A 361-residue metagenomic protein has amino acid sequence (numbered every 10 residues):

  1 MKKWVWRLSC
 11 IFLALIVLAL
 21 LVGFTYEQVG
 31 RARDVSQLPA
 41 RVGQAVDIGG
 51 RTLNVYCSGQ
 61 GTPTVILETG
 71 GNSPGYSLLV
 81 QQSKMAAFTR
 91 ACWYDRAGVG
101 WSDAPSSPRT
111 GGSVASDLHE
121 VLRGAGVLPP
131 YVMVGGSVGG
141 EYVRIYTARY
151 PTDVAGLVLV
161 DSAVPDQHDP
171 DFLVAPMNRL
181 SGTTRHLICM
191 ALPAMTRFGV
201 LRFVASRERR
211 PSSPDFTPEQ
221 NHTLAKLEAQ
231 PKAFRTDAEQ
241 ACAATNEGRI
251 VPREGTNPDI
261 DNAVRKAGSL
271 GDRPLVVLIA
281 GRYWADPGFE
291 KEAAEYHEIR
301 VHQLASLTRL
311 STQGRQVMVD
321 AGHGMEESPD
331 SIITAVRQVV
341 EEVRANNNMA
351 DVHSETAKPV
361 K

Functional and structural regions predicted by a protein language model:
K2-A45: N-terminal membrane-anchoring alpha-helices
D47-W101: Conserved HGGG/HGGXW glycine-rich cap/lid loop of the alpha/beta-hydrolase fold
I66-G70, G136, D161, A280: The conserved beta1-alpha1 loop
S77-L79, S102-P108, D169-P170: Conserved catalytic-core motifs of eukaryotic protein kinase domains, centered on the activation segment
W93-V134, Y150: Active-site loop/oxyanion-hole signature of alpha/beta-hydrolase fold enzymes
G111, V158-R309, G314, M318: Flexible "cap/lid" subdomain of the alpha/beta-hydrolase fold that forms the substrate-access gate
L128-V174: Conserved hydrolase catalytic core segment
H302, R309-K361: Catalytic active-site module of serine/aspartate enzymes centered on a nucleophile-bearing elbow/loop
